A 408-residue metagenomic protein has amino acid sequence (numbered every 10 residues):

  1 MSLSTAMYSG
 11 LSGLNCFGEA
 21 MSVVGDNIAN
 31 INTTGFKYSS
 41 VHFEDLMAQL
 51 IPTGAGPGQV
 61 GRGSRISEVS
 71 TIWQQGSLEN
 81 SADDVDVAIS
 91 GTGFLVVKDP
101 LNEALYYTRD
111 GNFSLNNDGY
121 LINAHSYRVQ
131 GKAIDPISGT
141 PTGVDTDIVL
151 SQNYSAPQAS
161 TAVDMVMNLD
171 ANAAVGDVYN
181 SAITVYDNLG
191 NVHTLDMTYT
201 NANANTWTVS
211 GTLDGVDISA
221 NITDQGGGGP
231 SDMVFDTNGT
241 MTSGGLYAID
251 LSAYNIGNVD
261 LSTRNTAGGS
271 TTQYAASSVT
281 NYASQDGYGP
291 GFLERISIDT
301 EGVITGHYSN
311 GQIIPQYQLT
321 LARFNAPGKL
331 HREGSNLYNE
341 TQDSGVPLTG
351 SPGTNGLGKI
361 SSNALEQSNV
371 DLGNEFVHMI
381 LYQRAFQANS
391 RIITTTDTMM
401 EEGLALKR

Functional and structural regions predicted by a protein language model:
M1-S39: N-terminal intrinsically disordered, low-complexity, charge/repeat-rich segments that act as generic
L14-F17, M21, L372, M379 (+1 more regions): Amphipathic alpha-helical coiled-coil segments
K37-H378, A385: Small/polar low-complexity and glycine-rich loop motifs
N389: Acidic/polar, glycine-anchored loop/turn motif associated with catalytic or activation segments that engage anionic
I392-I393: C-terminal structured subdomain/cap of oxidoreductase catalytic cores
M399-R408: Structured functional modules or segments
